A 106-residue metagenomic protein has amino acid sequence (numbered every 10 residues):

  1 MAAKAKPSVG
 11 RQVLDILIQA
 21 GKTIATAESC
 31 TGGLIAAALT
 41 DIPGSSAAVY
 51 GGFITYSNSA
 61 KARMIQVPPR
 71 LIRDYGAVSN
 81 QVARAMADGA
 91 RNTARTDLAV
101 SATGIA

Functional and structural regions predicted by a protein language model:
M1-A106: Short alpha-helical segments enriched in small residues
